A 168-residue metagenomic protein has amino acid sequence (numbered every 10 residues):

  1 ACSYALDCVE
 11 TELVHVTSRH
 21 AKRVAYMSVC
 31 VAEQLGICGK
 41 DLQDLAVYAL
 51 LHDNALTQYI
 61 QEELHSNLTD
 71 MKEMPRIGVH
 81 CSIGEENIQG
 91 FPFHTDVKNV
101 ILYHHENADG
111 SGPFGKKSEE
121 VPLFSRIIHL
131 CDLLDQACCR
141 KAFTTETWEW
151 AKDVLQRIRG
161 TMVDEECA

Functional and structural regions predicted by a protein language model:
A1-A168: Histidine- and acidic-residue-rich, metal-dependent catalytic cores
